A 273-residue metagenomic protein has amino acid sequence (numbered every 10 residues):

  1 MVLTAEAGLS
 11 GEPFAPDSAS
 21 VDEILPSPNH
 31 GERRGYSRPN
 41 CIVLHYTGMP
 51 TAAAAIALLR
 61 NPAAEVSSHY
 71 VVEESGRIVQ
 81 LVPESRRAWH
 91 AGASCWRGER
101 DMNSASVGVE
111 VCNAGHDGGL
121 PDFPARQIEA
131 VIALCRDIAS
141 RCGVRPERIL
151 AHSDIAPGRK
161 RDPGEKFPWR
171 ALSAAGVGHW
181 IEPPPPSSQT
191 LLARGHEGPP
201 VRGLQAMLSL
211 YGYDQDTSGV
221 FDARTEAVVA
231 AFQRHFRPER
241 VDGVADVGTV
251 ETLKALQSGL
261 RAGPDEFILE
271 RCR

Functional and structural regions predicted by a protein language model:
V2, G92-C95, P124-E147, A156-R273: Cell-envelope/ECM-targeting effectors and their regulatory/trafficking segments
V2-E147: Active-site-adjacent loop/helix surface patches within enzyme catalytic domains that shape the substrate-binding cleft
A114, I155-A156: Short acidic/polar capping segments at secondary-structure boundaries
